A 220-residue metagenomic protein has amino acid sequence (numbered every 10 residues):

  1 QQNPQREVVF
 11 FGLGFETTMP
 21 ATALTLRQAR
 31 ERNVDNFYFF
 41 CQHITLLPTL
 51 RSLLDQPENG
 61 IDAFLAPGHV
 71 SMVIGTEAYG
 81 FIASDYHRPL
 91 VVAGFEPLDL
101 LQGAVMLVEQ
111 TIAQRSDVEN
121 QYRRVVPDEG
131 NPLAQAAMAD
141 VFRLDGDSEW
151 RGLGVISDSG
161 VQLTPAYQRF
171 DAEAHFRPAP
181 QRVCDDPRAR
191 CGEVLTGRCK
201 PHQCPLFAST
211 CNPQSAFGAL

Functional and structural regions predicted by a protein language model:
Q1, E7, F11, F15-A78: Phosphate/pyrophosphate-binding betaalpha-module
Q1-P4, G80-A83, A208: Short, hydrophobic/aliphatic alpha-helical segments
P4-V9, S84-H87, D185: Glycine/charged-rich beta-loop-alpha catalytic/anionic-binding loops adjacent to active sites
P20, L24-Q28, T49-S52, F81-D85 (+4 more regions): Alpha-helical scaffold segments in soluble metabolic enzymes
N59-P127: A conserved active-site cap/scaffold subdomain adjacent to cofactor or substrate pockets
L101-E193: Internal helical hairpin/lid segments
A179-L220: Cysteine-cluster motifs in flexible loop/terminal segments that predominantly coordinate metals
